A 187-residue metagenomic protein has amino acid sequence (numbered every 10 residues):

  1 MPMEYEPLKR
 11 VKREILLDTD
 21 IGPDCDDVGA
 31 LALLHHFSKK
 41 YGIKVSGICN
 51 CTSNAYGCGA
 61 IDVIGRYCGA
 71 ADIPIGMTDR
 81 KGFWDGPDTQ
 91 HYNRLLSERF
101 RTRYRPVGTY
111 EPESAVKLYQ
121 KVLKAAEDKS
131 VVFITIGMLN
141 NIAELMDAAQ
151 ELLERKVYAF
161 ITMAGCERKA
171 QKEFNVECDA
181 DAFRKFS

Functional and structural regions predicted by a protein language model:
M1-S187: N-terminal acidic, glycine/proline-rich low-complexity segments
